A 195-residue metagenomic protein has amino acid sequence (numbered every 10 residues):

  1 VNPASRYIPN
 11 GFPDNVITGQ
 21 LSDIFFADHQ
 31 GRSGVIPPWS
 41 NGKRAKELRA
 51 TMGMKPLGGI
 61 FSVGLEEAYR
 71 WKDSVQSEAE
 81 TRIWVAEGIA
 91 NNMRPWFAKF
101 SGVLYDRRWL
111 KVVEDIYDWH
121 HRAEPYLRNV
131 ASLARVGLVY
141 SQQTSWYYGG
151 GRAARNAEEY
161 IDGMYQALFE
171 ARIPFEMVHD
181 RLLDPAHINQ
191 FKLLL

Functional and structural regions predicted by a protein language model:
V1-L195: Carbohydrate-binding surfaces of carbohydrate-active enzymes
